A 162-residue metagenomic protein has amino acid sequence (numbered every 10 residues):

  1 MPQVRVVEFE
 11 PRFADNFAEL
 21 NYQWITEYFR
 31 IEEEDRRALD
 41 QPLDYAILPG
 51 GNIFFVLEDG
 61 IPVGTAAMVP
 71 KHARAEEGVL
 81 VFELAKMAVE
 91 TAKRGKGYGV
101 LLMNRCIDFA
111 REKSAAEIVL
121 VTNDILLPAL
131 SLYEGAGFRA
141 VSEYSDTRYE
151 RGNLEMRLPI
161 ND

Functional and structural regions predicted by a protein language model:
V4, E8-A92, M103-R105, F109 (+2 more regions): Acetyl-CoA-dependent GNAT
F9, Q23, A116-L130, E134-D162: C-terminal "cap" of GNAT-fold acetyltransferases
G60, G64, G97-G99, G137: Conserved phosphate-binding and hydrolysis motifs of nucleotide-dependent enzymes
A75-E77, M87-N104, K113, I118 (+2 more regions): Conserved glycine-rich acetyl-CoA-binding loop
